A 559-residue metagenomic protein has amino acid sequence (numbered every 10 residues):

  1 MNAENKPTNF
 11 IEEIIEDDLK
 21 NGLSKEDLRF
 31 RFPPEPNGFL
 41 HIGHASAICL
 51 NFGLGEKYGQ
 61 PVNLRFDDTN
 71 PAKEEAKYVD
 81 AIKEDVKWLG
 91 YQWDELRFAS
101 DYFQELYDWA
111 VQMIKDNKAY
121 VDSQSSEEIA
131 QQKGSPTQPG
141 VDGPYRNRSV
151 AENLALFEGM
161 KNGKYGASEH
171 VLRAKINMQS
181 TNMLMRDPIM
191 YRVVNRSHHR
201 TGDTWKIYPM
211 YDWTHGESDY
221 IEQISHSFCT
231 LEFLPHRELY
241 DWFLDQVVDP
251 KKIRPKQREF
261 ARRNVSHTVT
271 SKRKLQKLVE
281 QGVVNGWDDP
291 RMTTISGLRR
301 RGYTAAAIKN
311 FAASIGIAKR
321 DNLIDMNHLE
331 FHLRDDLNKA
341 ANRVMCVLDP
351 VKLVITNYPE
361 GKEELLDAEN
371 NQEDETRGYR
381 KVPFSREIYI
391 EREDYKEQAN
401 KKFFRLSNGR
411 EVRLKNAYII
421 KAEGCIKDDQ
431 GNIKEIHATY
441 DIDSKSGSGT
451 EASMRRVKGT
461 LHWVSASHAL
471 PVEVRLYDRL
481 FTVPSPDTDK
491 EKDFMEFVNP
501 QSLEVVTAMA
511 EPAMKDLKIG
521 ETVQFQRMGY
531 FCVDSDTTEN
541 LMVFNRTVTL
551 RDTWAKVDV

Functional and structural regions predicted by a protein language model:
K6-E16, K20-K83, H199-T230: N-terminal catalytic cores of NTP/NDP-binding nucleotidyl/phosphoryl-transfer enzymes
N21-K25, G53-P61, D85-E95, D116 (+3 more regions): Secondary-structure transition/capping motifs at alpha-helix termini and the adjoining loop/turn into the next element
G22, N51, I82, M113 (+3 more regions): Residue-level signal for inorganic ion chemistry
P33-P36, R65-K73, E95-Q104, E127 (+5 more regions): Conserved short loop/turn motifs at secondary-structure junctions
D68-N70, A76, F98, K115-K274 (+3 more regions): Active-site cores that bind ATP or allylic diphosphates and position pyrophosphate for catalysis
Y78-F103, W109-Q112, N117-Y120: A glycine-rich helix N-cap at a beta->alpha junction
F233, R237, D241-F243, K309 (+2 more regions): Core subunits and conserved enzymes of cellular information-processing and envelope-translocation systems across
I253-H332: Long, charged, mostly alpha-helical binding arms that flank functional sites
